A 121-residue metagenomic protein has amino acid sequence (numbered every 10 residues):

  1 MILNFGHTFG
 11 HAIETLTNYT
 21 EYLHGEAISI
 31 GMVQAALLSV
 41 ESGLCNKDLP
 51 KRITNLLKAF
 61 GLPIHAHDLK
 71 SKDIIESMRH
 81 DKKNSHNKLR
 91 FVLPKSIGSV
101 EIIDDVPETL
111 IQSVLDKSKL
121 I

Functional and structural regions predicted by a protein language model:
M1-K72: Active-site segments that bind and position negatively charged phosphate/pyrophosphate groups
L44-I121: C-terminal charged capping/lid subdomain of soluble metabolic enzymes
